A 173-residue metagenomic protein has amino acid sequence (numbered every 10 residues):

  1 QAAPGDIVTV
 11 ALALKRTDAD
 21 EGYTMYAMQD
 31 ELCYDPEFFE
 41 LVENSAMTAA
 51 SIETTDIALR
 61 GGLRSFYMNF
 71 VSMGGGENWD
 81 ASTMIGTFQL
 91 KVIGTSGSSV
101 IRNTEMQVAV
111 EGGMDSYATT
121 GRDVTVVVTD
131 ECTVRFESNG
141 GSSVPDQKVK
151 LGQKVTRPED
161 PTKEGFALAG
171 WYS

Functional and structural regions predicted by a protein language model:
Q1-E131: Acidic, low-complexity intrinsically disordered segments
T129-S173: Secondary-structure capping and domain/repeat boundary segments
